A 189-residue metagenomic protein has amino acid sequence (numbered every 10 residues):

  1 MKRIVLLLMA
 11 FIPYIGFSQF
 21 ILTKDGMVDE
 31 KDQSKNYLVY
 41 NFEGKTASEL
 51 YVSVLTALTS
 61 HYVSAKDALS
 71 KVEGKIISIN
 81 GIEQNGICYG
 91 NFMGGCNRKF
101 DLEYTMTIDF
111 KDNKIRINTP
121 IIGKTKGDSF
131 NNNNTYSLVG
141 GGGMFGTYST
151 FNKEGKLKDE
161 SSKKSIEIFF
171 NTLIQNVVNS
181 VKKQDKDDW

Functional and structural regions predicted by a protein language model:
M1-T23: Bacterial Sec-dependent N-terminal signal peptides
Q19-W189: Ser/Thr-rich, low-complexity intrinsically disordered terminal regions
